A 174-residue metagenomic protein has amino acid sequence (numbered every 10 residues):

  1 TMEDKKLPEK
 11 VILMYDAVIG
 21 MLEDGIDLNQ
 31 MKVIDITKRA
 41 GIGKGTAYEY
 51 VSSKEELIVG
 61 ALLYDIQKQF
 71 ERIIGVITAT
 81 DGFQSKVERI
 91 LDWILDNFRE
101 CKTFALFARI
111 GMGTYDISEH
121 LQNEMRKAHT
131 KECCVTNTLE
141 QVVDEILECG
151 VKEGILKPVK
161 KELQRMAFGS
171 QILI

Functional and structural regions predicted by a protein language model:
T1-R39, E56: Basic, helix-initiating cap at the start of DNA-binding domains
V33, L63-F70: Short, basic, alpha-helical segments at the C-terminal edge of helix-turn-helix-like DNA-binding modules
G41-V51: Short hydrophobic/aromatic patch on the recognition helix
S53-I58, K68-Q69: Short amphipathic alpha-helical segment with a characteristic S/N-K-E followed by hydrophobic residues
G60, I74-T103, F168: Hydrophobic alpha-helical connector segments
I74-G75, Y115-E153, M166: Amphipathic alpha-helical packing segments from all-alpha helical-bundle domains
D96, E140-C149, K157-I174: Hydrophobic alpha-helical segments that form the core of small-molecule binding pockets and/or dimer interfaces
